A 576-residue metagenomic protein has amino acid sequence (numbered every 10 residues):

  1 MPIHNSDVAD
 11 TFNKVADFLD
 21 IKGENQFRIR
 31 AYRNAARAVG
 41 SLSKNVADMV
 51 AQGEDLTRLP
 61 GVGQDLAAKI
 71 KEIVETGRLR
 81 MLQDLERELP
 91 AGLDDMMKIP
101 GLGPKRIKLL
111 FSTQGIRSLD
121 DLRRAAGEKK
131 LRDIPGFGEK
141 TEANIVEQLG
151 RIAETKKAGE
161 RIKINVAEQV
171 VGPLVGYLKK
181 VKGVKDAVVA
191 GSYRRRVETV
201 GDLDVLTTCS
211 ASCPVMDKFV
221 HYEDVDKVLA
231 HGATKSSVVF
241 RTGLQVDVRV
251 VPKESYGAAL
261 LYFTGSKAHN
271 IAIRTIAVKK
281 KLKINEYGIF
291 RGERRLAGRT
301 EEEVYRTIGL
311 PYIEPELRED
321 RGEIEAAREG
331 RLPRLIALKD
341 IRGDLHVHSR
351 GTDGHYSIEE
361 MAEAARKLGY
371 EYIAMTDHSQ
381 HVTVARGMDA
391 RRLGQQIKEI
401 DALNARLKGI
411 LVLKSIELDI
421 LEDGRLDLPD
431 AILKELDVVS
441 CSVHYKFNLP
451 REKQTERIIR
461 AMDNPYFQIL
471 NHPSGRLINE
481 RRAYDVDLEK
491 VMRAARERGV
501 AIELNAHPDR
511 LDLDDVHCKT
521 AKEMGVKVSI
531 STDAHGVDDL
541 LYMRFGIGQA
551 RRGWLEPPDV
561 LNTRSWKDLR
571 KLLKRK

Functional and structural regions predicted by a protein language model:
M1, R196-K280, N285-S349, S357-M375 (+2 more regions): Charged catalytic cores and adjacent phosphate/nucleic-acid-binding surfaces used for phosphate/nucleic-acid chemistry
M1-E24: Charged, compositionally biased N-terminal leader segments and the immediate start of the first structured element
P2, Q26-S236, G257-A258, I271 (+4 more regions): Accessory alpha-helical DNA-binding modules that contact the DNA backbone or grooves
V15-K22, T113, I152, K446: Alpha-helix C-capping/helix-to-loop hinge sites
D17-G23, A51, A258-T264: Short, solvent-exposed helix-loop connector elements
I164, R350-G351: Short acidic-aromatic active-site loops that bind/stabilize oxyanions
A187-V189, G343-V347, E417: Two-metal-ion RNase H-like nuclease active-site motif
G191-Y193, K414-L418, R564: A general secondary-structure junction signal
